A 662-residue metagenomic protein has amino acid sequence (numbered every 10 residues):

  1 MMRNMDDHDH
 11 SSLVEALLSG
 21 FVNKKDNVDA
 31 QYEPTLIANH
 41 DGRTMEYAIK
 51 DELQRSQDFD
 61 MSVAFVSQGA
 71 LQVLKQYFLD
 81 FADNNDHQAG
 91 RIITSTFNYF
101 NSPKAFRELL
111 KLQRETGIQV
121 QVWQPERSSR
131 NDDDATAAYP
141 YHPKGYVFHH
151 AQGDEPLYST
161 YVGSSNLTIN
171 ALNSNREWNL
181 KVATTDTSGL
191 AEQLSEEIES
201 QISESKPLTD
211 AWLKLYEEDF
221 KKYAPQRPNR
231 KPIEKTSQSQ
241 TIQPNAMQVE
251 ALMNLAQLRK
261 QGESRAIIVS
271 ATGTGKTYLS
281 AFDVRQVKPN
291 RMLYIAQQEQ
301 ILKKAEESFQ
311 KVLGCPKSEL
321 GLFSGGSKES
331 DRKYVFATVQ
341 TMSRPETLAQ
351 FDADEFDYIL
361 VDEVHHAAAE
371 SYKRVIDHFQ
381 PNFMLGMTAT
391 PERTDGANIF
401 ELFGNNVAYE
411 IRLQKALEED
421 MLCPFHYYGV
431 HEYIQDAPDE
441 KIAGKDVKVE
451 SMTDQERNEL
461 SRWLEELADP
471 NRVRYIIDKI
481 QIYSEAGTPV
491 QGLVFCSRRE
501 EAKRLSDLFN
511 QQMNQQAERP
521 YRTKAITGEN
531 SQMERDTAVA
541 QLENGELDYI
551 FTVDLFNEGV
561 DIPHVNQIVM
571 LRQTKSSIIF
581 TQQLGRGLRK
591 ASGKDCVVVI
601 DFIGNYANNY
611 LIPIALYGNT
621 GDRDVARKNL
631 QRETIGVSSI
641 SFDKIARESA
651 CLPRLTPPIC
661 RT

Functional and structural regions predicted by a protein language model:
M1-N245: PLD/PLD-like phosphodiesterase catalytic module centered on the HKD motif
V63, K260-V284: Walker A/P-loop
V162, Y549-Q573, I579-Q582, V597-D601: A short beta-strand element within the Helicase C-terminal
K222-P244, L255, R462-W463, L467 (+3 more regions): Long, largely alpha-helical accessory region at the distal end of helicase-like NTP-driven motors
K303, L322, S327-S330, T347 (+2 more regions): Conserved helicase ATPase core of P-loop NTP-dependent helicases/translocases
A349-E392: SF2 helicase catalytic motif II
A397-V490: Interdomain helical connector at the RecA1-RecA2 junction of SF1/SF2 helicase-like NTPases
S577, Q582, R586-L616: Conserved segment of the helicase C-terminal RecA-like domain
